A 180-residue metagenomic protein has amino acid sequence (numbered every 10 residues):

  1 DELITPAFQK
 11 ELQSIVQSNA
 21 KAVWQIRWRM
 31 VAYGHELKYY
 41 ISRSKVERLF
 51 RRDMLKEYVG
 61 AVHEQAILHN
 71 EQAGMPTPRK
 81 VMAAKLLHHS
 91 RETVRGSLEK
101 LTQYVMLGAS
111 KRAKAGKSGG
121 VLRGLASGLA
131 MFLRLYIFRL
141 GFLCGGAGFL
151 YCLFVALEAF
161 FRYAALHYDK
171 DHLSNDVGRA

Functional and structural regions predicted by a protein language model:
E2: Residues lining hydrophobic/aromatic ligand-binding pockets adjacent to catalytic sites
T5-L173: Catalytic-site signature of metal-activated, phosphate-bearing donor transferases, centered on the GT-A/GT-A-like
S174-A180: Alpha-helical transmembrane segments and their immediate juxtamembrane flanks in integral membrane proteins
